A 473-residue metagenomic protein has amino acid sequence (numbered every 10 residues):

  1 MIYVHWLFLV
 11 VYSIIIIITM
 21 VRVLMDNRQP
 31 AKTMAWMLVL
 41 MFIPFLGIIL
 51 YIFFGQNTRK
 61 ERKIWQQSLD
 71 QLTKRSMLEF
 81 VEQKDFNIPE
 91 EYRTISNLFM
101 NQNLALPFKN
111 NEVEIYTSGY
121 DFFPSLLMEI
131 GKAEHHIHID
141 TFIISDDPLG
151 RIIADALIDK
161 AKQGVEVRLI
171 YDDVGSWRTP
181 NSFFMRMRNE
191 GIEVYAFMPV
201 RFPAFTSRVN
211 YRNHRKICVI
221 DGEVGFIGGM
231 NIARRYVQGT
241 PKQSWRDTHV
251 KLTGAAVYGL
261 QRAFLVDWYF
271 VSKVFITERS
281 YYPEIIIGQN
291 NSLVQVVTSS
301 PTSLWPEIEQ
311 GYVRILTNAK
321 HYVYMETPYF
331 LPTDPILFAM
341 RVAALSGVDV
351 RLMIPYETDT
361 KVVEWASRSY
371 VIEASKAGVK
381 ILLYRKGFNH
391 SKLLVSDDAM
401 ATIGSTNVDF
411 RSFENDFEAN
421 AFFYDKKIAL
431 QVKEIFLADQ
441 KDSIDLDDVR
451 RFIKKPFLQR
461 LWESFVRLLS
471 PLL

Functional and structural regions predicted by a protein language model:
M1-Q310, R314, N318, T358 (+5 more regions): N-terminal localization/anchoring segments of enzymes in phospholipid and broader phosphate metabolism
M185, A339-A343, S369: Short, solvent-exposed amphipathic alpha-helical segments in soluble enzyme and RNA/protein-processing domains
S303, E307, T327, L331 (+1 more regions): A short glycine-/small-residue-rich loop at the edge of a beta-strand within enzyme catalytic domains
A319, Y329-R351, P355-Y356, T360: Helical hairpin unit composed of two closely spaced alpha helices linked by a short loop
M325-T327, Y384, I403-G404: Thr-Gly-centered strand-to-loop micro-motif
S346, R351-S396: A beta-strand-loop signature enriched in Asp, Gly, Thr, and Trp that corresponds to the sialidase/neuraminidase Asp-box
